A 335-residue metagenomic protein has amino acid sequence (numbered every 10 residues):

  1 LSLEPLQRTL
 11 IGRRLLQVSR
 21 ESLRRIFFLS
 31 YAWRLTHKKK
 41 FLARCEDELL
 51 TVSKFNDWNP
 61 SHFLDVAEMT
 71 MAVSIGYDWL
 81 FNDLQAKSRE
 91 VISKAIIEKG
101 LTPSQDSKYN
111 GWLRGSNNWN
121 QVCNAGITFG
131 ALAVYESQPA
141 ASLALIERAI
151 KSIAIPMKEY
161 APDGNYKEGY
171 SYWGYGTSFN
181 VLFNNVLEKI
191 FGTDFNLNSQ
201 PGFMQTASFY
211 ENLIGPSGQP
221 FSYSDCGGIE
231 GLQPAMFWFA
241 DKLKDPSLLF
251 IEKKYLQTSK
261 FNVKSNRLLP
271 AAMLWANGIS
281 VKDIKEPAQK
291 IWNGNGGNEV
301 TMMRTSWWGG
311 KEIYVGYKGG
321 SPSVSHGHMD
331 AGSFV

Functional and structural regions predicted by a protein language model:
L3-P220, C226-G227: Aromatic-lined, polymer-binding surfaces characteristic of secreted/periplasmic polysaccharide-degrading enzymes
Y172-V335: Extended polysaccharide-engagement surfaces of secreted carbohydrate-active enzymes
